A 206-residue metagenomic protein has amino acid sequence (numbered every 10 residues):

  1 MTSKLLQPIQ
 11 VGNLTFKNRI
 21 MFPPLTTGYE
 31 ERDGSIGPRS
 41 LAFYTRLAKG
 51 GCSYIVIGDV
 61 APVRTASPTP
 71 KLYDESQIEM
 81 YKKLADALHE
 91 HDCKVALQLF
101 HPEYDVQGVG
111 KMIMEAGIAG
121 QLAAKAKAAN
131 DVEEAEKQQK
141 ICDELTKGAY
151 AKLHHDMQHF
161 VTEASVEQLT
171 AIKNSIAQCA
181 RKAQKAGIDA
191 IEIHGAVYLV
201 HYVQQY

Functional and structural regions predicted by a protein language model:
M1-P24, L88, A135-Q138, L145: N-terminal amphipathic alpha-helix/helix-capping segment at the start of soluble metabolic enzymes
V11-G12, R19-P38, V63: N-terminal binding-site loop/beta-alpha segment at the start of enzyme catalytic domains that lines or forms
R19-M21, Y54, D92-Q98, A190-E192: Structural preference for beta-strand elements that scaffold enzyme active sites
F22, L47, G51, L88 (+2 more regions): Conserved, mostly hydrophobic/aromatic
S40-V63, K182-A190: Catalytic domains of carbohydrate-active enzymes, especially glycoside hydrolases
V56-E79, L99-M112, I191-Y206: Glycine-rich, proline-tolerant flexible connector loops at the mouths of alpha/beta enzymes
Y81-D92, Q184: Surface-exposed amphipathic alpha-helices with a cationic face
H89, F100-A186: Non-globular sequence segments
